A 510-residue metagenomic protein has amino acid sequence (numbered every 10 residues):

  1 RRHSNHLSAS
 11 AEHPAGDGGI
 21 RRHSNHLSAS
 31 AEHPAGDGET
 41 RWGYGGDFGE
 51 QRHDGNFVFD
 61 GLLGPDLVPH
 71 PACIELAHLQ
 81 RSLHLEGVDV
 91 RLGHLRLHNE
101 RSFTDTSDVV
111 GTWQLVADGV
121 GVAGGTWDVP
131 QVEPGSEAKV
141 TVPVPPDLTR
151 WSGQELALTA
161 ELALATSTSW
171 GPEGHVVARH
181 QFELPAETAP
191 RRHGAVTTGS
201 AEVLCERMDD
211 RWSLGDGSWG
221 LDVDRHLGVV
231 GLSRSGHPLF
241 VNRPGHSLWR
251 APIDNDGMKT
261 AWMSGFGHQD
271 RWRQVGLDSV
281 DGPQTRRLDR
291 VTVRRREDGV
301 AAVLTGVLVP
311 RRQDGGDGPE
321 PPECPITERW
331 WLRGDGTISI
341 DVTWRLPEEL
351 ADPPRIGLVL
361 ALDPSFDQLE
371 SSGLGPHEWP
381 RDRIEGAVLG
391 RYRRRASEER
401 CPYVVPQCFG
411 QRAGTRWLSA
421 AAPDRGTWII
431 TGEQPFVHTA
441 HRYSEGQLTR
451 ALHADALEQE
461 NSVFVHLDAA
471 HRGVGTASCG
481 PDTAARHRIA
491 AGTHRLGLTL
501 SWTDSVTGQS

Functional and structural regions predicted by a protein language model:
R1-L92, R96, S102-S107, T112 (+1 more regions): Extended substrate-binding grooves/exosites of carbohydrate-active enzymes
R22, E86-G87, P172, Q368-S371: Acidic/polar loop patches that form or flank catalytic/metal-binding clefts of enzymes that bind anionic ligands
L76, L97, A160, V342 (+1 more regions): Conserved, mostly hydrophobic/aromatic
D108, E137, G153-A157, T493: Extracellular Ig-like/FN3 beta-sandwich strand-entry sites
D108, L115-W127, V176, P322-E323 (+1 more regions): Short beta-strand and strand-turn-strand segments in soluble, beta-rich domains
V116-Q154, A163, W170: Intrinsically disordered, low-complexity Pro/Gly/Ser/Thr-rich segments with frequent PxxP/GP/PP motifs and embedded
V122-G124, P172-A186, L239: Local beta-strand/beta-hairpin segments that build beta-sheet-rich folds
V144-G153, T168, F182-S510: Beta-strand/loop-rich accessory regions of lumenal/periplasmic or secreted enzymes, predominantly carbohydrate-active
